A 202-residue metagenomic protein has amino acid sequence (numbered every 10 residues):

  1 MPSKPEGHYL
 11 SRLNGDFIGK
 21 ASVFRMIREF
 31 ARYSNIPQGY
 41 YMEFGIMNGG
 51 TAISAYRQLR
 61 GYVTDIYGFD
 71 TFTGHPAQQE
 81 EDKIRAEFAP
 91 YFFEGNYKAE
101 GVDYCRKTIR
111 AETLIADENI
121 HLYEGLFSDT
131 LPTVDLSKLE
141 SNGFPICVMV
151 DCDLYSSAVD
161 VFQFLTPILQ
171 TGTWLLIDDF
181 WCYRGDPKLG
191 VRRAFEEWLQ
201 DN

Functional and structural regions predicted by a protein language model:
M1-N202: A short alpha-helical cap/connector motif
